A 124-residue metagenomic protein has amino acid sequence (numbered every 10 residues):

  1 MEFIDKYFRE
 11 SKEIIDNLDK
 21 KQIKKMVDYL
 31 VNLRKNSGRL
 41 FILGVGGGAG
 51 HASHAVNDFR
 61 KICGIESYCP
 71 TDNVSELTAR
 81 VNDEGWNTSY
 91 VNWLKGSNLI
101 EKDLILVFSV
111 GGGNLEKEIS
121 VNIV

Functional and structural regions predicted by a protein language model:
M1-L18: Generic N-terminal amphipathic, Lys/Arg-enriched alpha-helix
E2-Y7, L33, E66-Y68: Short amphipathic alpha-helical segments, especially helix-boundary/capping motifs
Y7-E10, K35, E101-D103: A short alpha-helix capping/helix-coil boundary motif
L18-N36: A short, well-structured juxtamembrane/interface segment
S37-G38, G64: Residue-level recognition of short, well-ordered coil/turn positions that link secondary-structure elements
R39-L43: Short glycine-rich phosphate-binding loop at a beta-alpha junction
V45-V124: Glycine-rich phosphate-binding loops that contact phosphosugars or nucleotide phosphates
